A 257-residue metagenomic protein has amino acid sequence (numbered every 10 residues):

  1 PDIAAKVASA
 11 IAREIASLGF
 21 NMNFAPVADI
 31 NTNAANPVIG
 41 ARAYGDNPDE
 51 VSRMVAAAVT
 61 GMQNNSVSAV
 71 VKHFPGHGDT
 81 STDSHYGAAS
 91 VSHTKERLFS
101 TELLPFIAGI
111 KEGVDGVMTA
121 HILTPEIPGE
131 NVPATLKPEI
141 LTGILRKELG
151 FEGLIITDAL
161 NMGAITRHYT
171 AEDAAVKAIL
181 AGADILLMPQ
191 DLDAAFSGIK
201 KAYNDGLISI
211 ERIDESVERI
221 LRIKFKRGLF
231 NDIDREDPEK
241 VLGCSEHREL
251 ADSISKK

Functional and structural regions predicted by a protein language model:
P1, N33-Y44, D83-A89: Surface-exposed, active-site-proximal loop segments in enzymatic domains
A4-N31, V51-P75: Glycine-rich, aromatic-flanked loop segments that form ligand/cofactor-binding clefts across common enzyme folds
V7-A8, A178, I220, I254: Short alpha-helical scaffolding segments that buttress acidic/His motifs in well-ordered protein cores
F24-N33, F74-T80, L229-D237: Flexible hinge/switch segments at interdomain interfaces of large molecular machines
D46-K201, D205-R212, R219: Second-shell residues forming the walls of enzyme active-site clefts
V55, V217-K224, S255: Short amphipathic alpha-helical coiled-coil/interface segments
G206-E215, L229-R235: Flexible, glycine/charged-enriched surface loops at secondary-structure junctions
I220, D232-E236, L242-K257: Hard-cation-handling environments
